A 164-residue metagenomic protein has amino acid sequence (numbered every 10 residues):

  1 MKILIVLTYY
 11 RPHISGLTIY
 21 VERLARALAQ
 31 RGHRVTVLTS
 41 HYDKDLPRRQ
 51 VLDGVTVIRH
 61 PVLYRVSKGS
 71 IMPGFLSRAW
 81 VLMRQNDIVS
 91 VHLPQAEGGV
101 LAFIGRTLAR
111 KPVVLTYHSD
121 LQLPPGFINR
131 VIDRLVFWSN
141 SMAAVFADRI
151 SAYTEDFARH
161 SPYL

Functional and structural regions predicted by a protein language model:
M1-D45, Q50-V57, R84, R149: N-terminal subdomain of nucleotide-sugar transferases
T8, P94, E155: Flexible loop residues that form catalytic and substrate-binding hotspots at small-molecule/glycan-binding clefts
P12, R65-V66, E97-G98, R159: Short glycine-rich, flexible loops that bind phosphorylated cofactors or substrates
D43, D156-R159: Alpha-helix capping/helix-boundary segments
D45, L76, I88-Y117, L121-Q122: An aromatic- and histidine-rich active-site surface loop
L52-V81, F127-I132: A short, charged, and often flexible helix/loop element on the N-terminal side of the glycosyltransferase catalytic
I104-L108, D133-I150, Y163: Membrane-proximal helix-turn-helix segments that form the acceptor-binding/catalytic region of lipid-linked
P112, L121-M142: Nucleotide-sugar donor phosphate/pyrophosphate-binding loop at the beta->alpha transition of glycosyltransferases
